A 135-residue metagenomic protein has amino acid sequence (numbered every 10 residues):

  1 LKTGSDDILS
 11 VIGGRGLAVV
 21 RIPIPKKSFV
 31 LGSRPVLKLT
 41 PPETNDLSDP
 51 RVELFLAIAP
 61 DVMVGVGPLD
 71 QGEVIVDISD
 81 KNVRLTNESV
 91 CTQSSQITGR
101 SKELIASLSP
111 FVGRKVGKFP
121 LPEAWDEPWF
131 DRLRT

Functional and structural regions predicted by a protein language model:
L1-T135: Alpha-helical structural context detector biased toward long hydrophobic helices
